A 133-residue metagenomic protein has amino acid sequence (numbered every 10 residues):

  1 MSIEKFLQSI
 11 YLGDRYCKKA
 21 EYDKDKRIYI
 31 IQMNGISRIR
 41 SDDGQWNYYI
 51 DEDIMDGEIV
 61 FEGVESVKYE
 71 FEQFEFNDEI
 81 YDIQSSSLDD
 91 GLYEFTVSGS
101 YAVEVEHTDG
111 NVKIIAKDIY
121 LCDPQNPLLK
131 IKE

Functional and structural regions predicted by a protein language model:
M1-E133: Surface-exposed, interaction-prone regions used to assemble/regulate multi-protein complexes
